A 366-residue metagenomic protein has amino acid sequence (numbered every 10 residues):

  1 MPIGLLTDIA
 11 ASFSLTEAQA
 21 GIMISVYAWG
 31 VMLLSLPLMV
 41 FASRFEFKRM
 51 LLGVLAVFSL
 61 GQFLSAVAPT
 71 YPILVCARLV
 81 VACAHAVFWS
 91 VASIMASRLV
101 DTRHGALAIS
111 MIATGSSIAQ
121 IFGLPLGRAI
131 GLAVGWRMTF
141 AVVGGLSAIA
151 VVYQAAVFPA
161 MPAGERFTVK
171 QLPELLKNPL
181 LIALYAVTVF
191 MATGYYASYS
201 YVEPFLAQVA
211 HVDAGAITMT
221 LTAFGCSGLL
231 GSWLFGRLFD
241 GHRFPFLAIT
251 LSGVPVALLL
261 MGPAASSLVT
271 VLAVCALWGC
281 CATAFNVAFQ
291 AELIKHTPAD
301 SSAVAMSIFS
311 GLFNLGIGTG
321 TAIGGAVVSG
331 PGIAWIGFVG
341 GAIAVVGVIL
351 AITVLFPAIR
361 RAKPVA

Functional and structural regions predicted by a protein language model:
S14, E46, V67-I73, H211 (+1 more regions): Helix-breaking motifs and short loop linkers at transmembrane-helix boundaries and internal kinks in secondary membrane
L33-P72: Conserved MFS/SLC helix-loop-helix module at the cytosolic interface between two early adjacent transmembrane helices
L34-E46, G231-R243, V328: Helix-to-loop junctions at the C-terminal end of transmembrane segments in multipass secondary transporters
V57, G61, P72-V80, V269-L277: Paired small-residue
Y71, A77-S117: Cytoplasmic helix-loop-helix junction between adjacent transmembrane helices in 12-TM secondary transporters
V87-V100, A284-P298: Intracellular juxtamembrane helix-capping segments at the cytosolic ends of symmetry-related transmembrane helices
G144-A163, L350-L355: C-terminal membrane-cytosol helix-exit motif in multi-pass small-molecule transporters
H296-I333, G340: A late C-terminal transmembrane helix in Major Facilitator Superfamily
